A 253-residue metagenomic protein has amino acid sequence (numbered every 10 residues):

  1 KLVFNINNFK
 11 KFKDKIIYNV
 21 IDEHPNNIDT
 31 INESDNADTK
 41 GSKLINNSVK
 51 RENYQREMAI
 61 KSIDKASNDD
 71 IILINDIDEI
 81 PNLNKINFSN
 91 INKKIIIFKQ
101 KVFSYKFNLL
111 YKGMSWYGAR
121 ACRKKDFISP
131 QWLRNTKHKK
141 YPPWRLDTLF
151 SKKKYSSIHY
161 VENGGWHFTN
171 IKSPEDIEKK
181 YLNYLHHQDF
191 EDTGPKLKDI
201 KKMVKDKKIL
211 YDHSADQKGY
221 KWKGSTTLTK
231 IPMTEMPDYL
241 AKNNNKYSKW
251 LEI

Functional and structural regions predicted by a protein language model:
K1-I74, L83-N84, L240, S248: Active-site-proximal specificity loops/subdomain of glycosyltransferases
N5-N8, N27, N36-K40, S67 (+7 more regions): Serine/threonine-rich low-complexity intrinsically disordered regions
K15, N36, E79, F127 (+7 more regions): Short linear motifs in intrinsically disordered/low-complexity regions
S48-E52, E79-F190: Conserved catalytic core of nucleotide-sugar-dependent glycosyltransferases
S156, Y160-I253: C-terminal accessory extensions appended to soluble enzyme cores
